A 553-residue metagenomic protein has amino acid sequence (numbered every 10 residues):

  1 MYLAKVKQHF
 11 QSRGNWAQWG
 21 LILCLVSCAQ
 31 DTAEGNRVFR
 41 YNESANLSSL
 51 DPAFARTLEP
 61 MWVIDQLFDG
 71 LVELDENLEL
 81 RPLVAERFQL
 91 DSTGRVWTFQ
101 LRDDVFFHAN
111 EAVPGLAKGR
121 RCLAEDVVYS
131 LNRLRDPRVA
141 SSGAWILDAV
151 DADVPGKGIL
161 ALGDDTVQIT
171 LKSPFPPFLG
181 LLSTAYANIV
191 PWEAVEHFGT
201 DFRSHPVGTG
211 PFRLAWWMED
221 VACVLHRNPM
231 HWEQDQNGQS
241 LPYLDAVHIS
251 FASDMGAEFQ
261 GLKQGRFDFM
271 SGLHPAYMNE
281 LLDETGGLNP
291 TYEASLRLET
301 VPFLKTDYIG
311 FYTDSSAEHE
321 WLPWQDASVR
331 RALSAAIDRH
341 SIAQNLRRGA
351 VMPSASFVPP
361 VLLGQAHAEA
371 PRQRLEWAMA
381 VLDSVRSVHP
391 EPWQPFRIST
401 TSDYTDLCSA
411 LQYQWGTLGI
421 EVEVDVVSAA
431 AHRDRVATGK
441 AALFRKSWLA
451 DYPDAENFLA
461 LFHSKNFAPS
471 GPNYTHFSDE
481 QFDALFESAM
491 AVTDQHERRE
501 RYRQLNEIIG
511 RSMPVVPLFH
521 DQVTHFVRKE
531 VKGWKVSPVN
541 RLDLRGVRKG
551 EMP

Functional and structural regions predicted by a protein language model:
N15, D126, R133-W192: Surface-exposed binding/hinge segments that line and control ligand-binding clefts or catalytic entry sites
N42-S92, N132, H205-V207: N-terminal lobe/hinge region of extracytoplasmic solute-binding protein
L123-S130, D164-T170, G210-P211, L241-A246 (+4 more regions): Alpha-helical secondary-structure segments
L160, D164-D165, L171-P242, A246-H248 (+4 more regions): Gly/Pro-rich hinge or "lid" segments in bacterial periplasmic/extracellular proteins
F212, E318-H319, A335, M352-V385 (+1 more regions): Structural transition elements
A215-H226, S250-A317: Extracellular/periplasmic solute-recognition and catalytic clefts
A327-R331, A343, E421-R433, A437 (+2 more regions): Extracytoplasmic/peripheral linker and loop segments enriched in polar/acidic and small residues with frequent Thr/Pro
H525-P553: Long beta-strand-rich cores associated with HINT superfamily self-processing modules
